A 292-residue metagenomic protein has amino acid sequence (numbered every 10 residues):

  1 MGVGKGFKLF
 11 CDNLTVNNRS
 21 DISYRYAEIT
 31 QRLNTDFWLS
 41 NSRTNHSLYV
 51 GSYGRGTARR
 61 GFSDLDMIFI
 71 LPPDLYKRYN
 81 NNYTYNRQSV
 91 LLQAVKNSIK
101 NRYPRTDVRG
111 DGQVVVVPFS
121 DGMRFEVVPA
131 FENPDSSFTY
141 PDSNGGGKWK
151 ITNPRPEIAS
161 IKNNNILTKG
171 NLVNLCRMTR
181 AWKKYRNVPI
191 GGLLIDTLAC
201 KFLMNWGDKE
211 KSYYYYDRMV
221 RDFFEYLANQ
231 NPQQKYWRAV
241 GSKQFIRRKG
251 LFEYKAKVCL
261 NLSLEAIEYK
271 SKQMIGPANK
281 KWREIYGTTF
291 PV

Functional and structural regions predicted by a protein language model:
M1-F62, P73-N86: N-terminal regions immediately upstream of nucleotidyltransferase
V3, Y49, T57, L71-K77 (+5 more regions): Extracellular/secreted glycoprotein ectodomains characterized by long, lumenal stretches of O-glycosylated
N17-S20, I29, L33, F37 (+2 more regions): Conserved catalytic core of two-metal-ion nucleotidyltransferases
D66-I68, D107-P118, S143-W149: Flexible, surface-exposed loop/gating regions in the mature catalytic domains of secreted/periplasmic hydrolases
I68, Y83-Y85, G122, D142: Acidic/His-rich structured neighborhood in mature extracellular/periplasmic domains
D121-A181: Glycine- and acidic-residue-rich phosphate-binding/metal-coordinating active-site segment common to enzymes that handle
V173-I285, P291: Conserved nucleotidyltransferase catalytic core and NTase-mimicking acidic/glycine-rich helix/loop elements in nucleic
